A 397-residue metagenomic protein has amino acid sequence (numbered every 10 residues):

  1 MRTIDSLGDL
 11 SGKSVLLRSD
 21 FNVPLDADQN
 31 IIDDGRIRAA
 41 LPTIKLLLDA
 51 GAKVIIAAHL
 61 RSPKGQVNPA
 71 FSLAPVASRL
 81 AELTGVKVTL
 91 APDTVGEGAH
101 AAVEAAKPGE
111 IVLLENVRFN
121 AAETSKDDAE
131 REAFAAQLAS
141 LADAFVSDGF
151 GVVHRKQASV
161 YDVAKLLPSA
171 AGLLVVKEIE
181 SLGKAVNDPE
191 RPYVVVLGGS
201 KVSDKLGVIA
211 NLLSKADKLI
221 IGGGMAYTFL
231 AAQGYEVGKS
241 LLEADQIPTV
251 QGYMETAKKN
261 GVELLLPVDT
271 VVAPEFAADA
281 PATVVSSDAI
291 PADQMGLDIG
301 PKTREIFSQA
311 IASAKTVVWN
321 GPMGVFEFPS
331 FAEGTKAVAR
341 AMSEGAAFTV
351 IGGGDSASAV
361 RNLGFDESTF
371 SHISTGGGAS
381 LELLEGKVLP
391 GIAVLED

Functional and structural regions predicted by a protein language model:
M1-D397: Active-site loop-to-helix "anion-binding N-cap" substructures in soluble metabolic enzymes
